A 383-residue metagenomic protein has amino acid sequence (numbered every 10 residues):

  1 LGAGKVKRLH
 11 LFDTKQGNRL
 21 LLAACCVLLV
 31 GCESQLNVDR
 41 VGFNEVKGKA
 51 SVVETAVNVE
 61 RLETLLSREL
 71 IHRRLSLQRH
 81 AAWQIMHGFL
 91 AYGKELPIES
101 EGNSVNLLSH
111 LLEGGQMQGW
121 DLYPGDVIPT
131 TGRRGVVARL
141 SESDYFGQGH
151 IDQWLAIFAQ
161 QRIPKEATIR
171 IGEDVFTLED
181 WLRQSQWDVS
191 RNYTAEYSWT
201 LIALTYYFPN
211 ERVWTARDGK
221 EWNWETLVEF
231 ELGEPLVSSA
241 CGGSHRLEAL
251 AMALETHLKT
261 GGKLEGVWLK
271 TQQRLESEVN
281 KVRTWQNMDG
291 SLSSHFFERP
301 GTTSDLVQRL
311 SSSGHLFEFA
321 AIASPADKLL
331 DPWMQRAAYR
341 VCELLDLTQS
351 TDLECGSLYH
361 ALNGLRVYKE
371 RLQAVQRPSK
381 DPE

Functional and structural regions predicted by a protein language model:
G2-G4, G17, G31: Residue-identity detector for glycine
R8-L21: Bacterial N-terminal signal peptides that target proteins for export
L22-L29: Bacterial N-terminal signal peptides
C32-E383: Preference for long, amphipathic alpha-helical scaffolds in soluble/luminal domains and all-alpha bundles
